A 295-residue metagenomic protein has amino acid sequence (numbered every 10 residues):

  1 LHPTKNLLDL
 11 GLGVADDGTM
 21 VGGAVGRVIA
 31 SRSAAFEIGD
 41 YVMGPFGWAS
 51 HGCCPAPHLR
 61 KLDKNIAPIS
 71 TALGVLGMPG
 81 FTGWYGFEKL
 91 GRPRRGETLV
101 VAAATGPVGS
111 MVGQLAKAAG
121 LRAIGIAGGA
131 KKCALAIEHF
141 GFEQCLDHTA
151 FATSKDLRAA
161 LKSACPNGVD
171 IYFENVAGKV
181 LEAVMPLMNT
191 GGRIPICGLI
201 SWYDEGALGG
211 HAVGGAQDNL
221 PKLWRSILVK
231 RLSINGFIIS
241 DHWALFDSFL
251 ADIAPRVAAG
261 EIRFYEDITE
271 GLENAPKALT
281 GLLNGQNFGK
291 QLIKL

Functional and structural regions predicted by a protein language model:
H2-W48: Glycine-rich beta-strand-centered segment in the early N-terminal region that forms part of a ligand/cofactor-binding
A35-F36, P93, M188: Short, well-ordered loop/turn sites that connect or cap secondary structure elements
Y41, T98, R122, G192-R193 (+1 more regions): Short glycine-centered segments of the SAM/dcSAM-binding site in methyltransferase folds
K64-L90, R95, V101-T105, A150-F151 (+1 more regions): A glycine-rich, Thr/Ser-enriched phosphate-binding loop motif common to dinucleotide/cofactor-binding enzymes
G109-S110: N-terminal Rossmann-fold NAD(P) dinucleotide-binding loop
K117-A183, S240: Adenosine-nucleotide cofactor-binding segment
K179-I262, L295: Glycine-rich phosphate-binding loop and adjacent beta-alpha segment of Rossmann(oid) nucleotide-cofactor-binding
A259-I268, P276-L295: C-terminal capping/lid region of NAD(P)-dependent oxidoreductase domains
